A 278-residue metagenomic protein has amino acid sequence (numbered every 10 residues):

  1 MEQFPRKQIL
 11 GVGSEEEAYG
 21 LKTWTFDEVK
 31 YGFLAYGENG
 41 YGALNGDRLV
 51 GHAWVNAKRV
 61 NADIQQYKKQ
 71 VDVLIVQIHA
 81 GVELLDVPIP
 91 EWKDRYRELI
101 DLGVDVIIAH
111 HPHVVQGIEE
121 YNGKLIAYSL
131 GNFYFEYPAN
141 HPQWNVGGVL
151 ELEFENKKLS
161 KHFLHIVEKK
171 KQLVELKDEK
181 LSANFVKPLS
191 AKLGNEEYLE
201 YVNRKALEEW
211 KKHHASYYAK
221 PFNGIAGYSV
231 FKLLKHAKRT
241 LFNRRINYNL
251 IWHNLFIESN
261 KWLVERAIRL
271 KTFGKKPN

Functional and structural regions predicted by a protein language model:
M1, E16-L21, N39-A43, G81-D86 (+2 more regions): Active-site environment of divalent metal-dependent phosphoester hydrolases
R6-K7, V29-K30, K69-L74, G103-D105 (+1 more regions): Loop/turn elements at helix/coil->beta-strand transitions in domains of secreted/extracellular proteins
L21-E28, I118-Y121, L152: Short acidic-hydrophobic surface loop/beta-edge motif
F26-Q77, D94, L173-E179: Binuclear metal-dependent hydrolase catalytic cores centered on His/Asp/Glu-rich metal-binding motifs
L34, I75, H111, Y128 (+1 more regions): Divalent metal-coordination and catalytic microenvironments
A57-I107, Q116-G117: Domain-core and long-helix interface of multi-subunit machines
P90-V149: Conserved beta-sheet core of the metallophosphoesterase superfamily
V149-N278: A short C-terminal boundary segment appended to hydrolase-like catalytic domains
